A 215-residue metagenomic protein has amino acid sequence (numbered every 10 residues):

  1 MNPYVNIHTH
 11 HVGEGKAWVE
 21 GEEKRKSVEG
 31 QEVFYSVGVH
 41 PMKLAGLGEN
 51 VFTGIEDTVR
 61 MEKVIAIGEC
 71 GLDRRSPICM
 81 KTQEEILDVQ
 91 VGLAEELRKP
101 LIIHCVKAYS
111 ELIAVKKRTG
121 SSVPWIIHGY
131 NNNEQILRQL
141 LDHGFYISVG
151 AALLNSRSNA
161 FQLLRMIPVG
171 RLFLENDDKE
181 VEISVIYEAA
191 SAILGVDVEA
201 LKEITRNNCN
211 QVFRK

Functional and structural regions predicted by a protein language model:
M1-K215: Mid-domain alpha/beta scaffold segments of enzyme catalytic cores
